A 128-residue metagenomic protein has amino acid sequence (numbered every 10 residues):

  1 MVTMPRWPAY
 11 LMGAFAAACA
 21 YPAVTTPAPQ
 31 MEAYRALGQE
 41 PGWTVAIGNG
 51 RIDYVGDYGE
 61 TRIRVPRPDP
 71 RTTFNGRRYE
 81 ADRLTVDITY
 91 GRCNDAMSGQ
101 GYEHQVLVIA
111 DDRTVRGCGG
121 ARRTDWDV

Functional and structural regions predicted by a protein language model:
M1-L11: Bacterial N-terminal signal peptides that target proteins for export
A17-A18: C-terminal motif of bacterial Sec signal peptides marking the signal peptidase cleavage site
Y21-V128: Cysteine-centric segments in proteins
